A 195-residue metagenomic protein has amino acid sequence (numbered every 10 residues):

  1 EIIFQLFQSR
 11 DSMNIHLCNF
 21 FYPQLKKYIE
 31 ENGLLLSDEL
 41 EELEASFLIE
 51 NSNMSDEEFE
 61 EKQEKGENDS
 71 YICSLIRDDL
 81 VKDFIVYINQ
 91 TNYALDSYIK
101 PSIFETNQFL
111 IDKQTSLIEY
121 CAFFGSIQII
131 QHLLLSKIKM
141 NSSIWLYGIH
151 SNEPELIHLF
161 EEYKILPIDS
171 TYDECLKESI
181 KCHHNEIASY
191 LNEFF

Functional and structural regions predicted by a protein language model:
E1-F195: Ankyrin repeat (ANK) tandem alpha-helical domains that serve as protein-protein interaction scaffolds, prominent
